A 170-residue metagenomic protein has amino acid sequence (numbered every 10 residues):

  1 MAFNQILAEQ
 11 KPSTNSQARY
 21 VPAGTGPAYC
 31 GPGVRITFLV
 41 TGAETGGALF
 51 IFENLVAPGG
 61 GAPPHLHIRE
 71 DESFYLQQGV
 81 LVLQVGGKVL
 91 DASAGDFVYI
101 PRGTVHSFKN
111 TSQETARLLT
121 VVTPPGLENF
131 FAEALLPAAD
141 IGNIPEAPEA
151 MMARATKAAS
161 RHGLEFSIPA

Functional and structural regions predicted by a protein language model:
M1-L49, N143-A170: A short, N-terminal "cap"/entry segment at the start of jelly-roll beta-barrel domains of the cupin/DSBH fold
Y20, P27, S73, G87-V105: Short acidic-glycine-tyrosine-enriched beta hairpin
F38-V40, E53-N54, S73, H106: Hydrophobic/aromatic beta-strand elements that line small-molecule binding cavities or substrate pockets in beta-rich
V40-G42, G61-I68, K109-T111: Short histidine-centered beta-strand/loop micro-motifs that create catalytic or ligand/metal-coordination sites
T45, V82, R102-E128: Ligand-binding loop in jelly-roll beta-barrel domains
I51-P58, L66-V85, V121-P124: Short, conserved beta-strand element in jelly-roll/cupin
E114-K157: A contiguous, mid-protein "functional segment" used to position or interact with cofactors/ions or partner subunits
